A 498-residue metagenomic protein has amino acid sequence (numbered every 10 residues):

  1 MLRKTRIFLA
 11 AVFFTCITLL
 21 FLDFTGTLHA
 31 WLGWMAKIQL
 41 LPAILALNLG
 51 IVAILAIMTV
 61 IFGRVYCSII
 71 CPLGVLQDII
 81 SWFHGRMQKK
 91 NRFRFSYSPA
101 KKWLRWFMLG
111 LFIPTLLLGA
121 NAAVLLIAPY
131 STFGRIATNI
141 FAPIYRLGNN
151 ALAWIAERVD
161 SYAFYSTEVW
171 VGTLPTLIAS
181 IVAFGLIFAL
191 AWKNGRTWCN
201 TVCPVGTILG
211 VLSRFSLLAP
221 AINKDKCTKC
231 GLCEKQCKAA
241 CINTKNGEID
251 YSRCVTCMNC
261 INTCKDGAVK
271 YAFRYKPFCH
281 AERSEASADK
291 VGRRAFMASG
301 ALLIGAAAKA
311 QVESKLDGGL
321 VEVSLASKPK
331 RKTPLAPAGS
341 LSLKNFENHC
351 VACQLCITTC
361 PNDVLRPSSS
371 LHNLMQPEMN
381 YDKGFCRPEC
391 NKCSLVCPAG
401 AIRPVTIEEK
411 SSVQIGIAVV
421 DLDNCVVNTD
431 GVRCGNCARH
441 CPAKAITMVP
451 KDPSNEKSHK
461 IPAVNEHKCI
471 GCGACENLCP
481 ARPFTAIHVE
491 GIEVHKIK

Functional and structural regions predicted by a protein language model:
M1-G247, S252-R253, N259-K498: Non-ligating segments of multi-cofactor redox enzymes
